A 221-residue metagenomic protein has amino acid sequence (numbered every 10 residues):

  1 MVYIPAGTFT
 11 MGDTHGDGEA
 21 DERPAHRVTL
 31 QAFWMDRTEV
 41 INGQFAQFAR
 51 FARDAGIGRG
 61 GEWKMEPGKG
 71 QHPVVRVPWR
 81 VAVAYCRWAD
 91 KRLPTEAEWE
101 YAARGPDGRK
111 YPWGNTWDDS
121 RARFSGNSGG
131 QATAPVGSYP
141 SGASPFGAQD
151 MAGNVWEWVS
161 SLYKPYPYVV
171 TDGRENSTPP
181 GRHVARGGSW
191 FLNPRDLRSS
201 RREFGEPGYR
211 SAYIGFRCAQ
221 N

Functional and structural regions predicted by a protein language model:
M1-R59, V77-R80, A152-G153: A short glycine-rich, aromatic-capped structural motif
Y3-I4, T10, T14-H15, E62-E203 (+1 more regions): Functional-site microenvironments in short loops/helix caps that host divalent-cation chemistry
F33, R109, F216: Small-molecule pocket liners
Q44-Q47, Y85-C86, D90, N221: Low-complexity, Gly/Pro
S211-N221: Short, structured beta-strand segments at or near domain termini in extracellular proteins/domains
